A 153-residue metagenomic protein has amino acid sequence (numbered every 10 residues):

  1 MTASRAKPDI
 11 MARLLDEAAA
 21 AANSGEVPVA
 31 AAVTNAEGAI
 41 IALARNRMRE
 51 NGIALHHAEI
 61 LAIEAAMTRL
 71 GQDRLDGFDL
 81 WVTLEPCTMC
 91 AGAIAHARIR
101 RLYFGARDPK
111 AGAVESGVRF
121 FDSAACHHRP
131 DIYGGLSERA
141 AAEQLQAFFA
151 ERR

Functional and structural regions predicted by a protein language model:
M1-S24, P86-R153: Zinc-dependent deaminase
S4, M48-R49: A short, polar/acidic, helix/strand-boundary loop motif
L14, A18-A21, A31, A42 (+2 more regions): Small-residue (primarily alanine) positions within well-ordered alpha-helices, especially packing/interaction faces
G25-V29, D76: Short, basic and Ser/Thr-rich N-terminal targeting/leader segments
V29-G38: Short beta-strand scaffold segments in enzyme catalytic cores
I41-M48: Short beta->alpha transition motifs characteristic of CBS
E50-I60: A short, polar/charged loop-to-alpha-helix boundary motif
Q72-L84: Immediate flanking context of iron-sulfur cluster ligation sites
